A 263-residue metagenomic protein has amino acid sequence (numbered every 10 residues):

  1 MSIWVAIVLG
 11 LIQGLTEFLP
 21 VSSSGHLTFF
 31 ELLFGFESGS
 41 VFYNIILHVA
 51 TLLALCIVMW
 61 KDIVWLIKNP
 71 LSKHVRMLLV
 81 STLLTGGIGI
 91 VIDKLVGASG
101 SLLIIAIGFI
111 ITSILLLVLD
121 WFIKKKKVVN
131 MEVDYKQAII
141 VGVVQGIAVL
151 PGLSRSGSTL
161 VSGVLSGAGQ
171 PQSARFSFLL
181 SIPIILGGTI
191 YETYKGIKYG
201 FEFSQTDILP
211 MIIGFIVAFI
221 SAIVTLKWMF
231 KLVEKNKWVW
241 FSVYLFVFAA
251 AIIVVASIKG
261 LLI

Functional and structural regions predicted by a protein language model:
M1-I263: Multi-pass membrane proteins that catalyze or facilitate reactions on polyprenyl-/lipid-phosphate substrates and their
